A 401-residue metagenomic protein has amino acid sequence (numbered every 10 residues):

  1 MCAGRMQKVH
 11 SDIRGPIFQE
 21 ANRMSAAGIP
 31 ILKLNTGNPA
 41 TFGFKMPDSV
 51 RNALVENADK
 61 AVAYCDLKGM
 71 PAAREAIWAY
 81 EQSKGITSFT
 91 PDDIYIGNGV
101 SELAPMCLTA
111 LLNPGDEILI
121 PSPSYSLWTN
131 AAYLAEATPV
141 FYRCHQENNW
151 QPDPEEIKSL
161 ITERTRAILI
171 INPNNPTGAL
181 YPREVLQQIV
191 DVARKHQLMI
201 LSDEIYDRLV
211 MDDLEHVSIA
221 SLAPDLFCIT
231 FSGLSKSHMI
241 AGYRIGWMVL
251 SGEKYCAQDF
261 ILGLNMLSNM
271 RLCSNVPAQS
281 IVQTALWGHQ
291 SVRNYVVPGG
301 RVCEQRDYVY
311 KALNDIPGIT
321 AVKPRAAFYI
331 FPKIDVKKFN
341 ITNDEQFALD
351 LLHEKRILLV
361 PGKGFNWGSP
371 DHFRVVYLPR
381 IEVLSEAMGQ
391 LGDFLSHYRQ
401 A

Functional and structural regions predicted by a protein language model:
A3, Q7-G99, M106, C273 (+2 more regions): N-terminal small-domain helix-loop-helix segment of the aminotransferase-like
A27, A135, K195-H196, L226 (+2 more regions): Helix C-cap/helix->beta junction micro-motif
S83, K158-S159, N340-T342, D350-L359 (+1 more regions): PLP-dependent enzyme catalytic core of the Aspartate aminotransferase-like
A110-A132: Conserved PLP-anchoring active-site segment centered on the Schiff-base-forming lysine
Y133-V140: A short helix-loop-beta submotif of the ANL/AMP-binding
V140, H145-H216: Active-site phosphate-binding strand-loop segment of PLP-dependent enzymes
S221-G300, Y310-A312, L395: Conserved core segment of the aminotransferase class I/II
Q283, G299-Y310, A321-D335: Conserved glycine-rich beta-strand-loop-beta hairpin in the small C-terminal domain of fold type I
